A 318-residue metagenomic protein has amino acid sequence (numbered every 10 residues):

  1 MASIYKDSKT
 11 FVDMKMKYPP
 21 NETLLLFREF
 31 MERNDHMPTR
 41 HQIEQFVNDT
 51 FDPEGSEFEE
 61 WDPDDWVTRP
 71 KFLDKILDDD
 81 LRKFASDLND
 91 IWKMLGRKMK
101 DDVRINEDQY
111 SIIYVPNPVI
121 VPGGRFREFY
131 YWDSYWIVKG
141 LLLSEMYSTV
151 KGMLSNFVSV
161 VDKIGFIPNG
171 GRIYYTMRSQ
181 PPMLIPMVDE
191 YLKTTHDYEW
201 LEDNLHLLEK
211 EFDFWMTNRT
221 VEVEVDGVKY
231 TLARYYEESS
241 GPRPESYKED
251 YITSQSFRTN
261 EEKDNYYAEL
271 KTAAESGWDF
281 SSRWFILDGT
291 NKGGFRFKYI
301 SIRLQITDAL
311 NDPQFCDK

Functional and structural regions predicted by a protein language model:
M1-K318: Acidic, mature catalytic/reactive cores of soluble proteins
